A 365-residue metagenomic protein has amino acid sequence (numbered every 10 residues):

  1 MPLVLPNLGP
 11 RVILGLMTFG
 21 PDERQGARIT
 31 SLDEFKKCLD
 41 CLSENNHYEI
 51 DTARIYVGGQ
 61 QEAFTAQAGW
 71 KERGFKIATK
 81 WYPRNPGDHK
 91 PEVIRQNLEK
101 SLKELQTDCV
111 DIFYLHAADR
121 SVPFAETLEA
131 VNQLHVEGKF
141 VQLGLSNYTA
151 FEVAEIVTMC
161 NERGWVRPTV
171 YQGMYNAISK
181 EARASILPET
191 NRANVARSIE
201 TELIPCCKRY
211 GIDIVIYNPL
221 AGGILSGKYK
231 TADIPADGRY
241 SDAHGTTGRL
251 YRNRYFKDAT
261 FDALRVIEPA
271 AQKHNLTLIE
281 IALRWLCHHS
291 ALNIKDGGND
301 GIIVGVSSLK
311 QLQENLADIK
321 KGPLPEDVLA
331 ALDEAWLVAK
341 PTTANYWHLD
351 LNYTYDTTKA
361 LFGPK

Functional and structural regions predicted by a protein language model:
M1-F75: N-terminal binding-site loop/beta-alpha segment at the start of enzyme catalytic domains that lines or forms
P6-V12, N46-E49, K71-F75, T107-D111 (+5 more regions): Short, well-ordered coil/turn segments that N-cap beta-strands
I13, A182-N191, A196-H244, N253 (+2 more regions): Aromatic-lined glycan-binding groove of carbohydrate-active enzymes
L14, I50, T65, I77 (+12 more regions): Conserved, mostly hydrophobic/aromatic
L16-T18, T52-R54, T79-W81, Y114-A117 (+5 more regions): A cross-domain feature marking catalytic cores of carbohydrate-active enzymes and several ubiquitous metabolic/repair
D22-E23, R28-T30, N85-S185, N191-E202: Glycine/proline-rich, positively charged, aromatic-decorated active-site loop/lid region on the catalytic face
E62-T79, E129, Q133-K139: Alpha-helix-loop-beta-strand connector modules within alpha/beta enzyme cores
R209, G238-D262, V266-P269, K273 (+2 more regions): Terminal-tail/helix-coil boundary detector
